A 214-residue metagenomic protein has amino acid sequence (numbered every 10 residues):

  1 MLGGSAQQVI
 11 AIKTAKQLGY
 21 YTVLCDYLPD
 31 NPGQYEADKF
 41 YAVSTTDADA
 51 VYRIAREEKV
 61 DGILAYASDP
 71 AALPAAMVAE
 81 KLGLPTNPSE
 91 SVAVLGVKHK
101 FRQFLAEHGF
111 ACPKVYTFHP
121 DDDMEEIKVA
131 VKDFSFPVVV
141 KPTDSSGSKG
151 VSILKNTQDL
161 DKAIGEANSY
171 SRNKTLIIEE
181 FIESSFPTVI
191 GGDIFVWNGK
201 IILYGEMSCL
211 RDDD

Functional and structural regions predicted by a protein language model:
M1-S91, D121-E126: ATP-binding N-terminal substructure of ATP-dependent carboxylate-amine bond-forming enzymes
T22-D26, I177, L203: Short beta-strand "acidic-cap" motif of Rossmann-like dinucleotide-binding folds
I63, V115, V140, I178 (+1 more regions): Generic preference for hydrophobic
E80-G150, T157: A conserved helix-loop-beta module that forms one wall/lid of the active-site cleft in ATP-utilizing catalytic domains
A111-P113, D133, P137-V140, S152-F186: Conserved ATP-binding module of the ATP-grasp superfamily
A167-T175, I182-D214: Phosphate-binding core of ATP-grasp and ATP-grasp-like enzymes
